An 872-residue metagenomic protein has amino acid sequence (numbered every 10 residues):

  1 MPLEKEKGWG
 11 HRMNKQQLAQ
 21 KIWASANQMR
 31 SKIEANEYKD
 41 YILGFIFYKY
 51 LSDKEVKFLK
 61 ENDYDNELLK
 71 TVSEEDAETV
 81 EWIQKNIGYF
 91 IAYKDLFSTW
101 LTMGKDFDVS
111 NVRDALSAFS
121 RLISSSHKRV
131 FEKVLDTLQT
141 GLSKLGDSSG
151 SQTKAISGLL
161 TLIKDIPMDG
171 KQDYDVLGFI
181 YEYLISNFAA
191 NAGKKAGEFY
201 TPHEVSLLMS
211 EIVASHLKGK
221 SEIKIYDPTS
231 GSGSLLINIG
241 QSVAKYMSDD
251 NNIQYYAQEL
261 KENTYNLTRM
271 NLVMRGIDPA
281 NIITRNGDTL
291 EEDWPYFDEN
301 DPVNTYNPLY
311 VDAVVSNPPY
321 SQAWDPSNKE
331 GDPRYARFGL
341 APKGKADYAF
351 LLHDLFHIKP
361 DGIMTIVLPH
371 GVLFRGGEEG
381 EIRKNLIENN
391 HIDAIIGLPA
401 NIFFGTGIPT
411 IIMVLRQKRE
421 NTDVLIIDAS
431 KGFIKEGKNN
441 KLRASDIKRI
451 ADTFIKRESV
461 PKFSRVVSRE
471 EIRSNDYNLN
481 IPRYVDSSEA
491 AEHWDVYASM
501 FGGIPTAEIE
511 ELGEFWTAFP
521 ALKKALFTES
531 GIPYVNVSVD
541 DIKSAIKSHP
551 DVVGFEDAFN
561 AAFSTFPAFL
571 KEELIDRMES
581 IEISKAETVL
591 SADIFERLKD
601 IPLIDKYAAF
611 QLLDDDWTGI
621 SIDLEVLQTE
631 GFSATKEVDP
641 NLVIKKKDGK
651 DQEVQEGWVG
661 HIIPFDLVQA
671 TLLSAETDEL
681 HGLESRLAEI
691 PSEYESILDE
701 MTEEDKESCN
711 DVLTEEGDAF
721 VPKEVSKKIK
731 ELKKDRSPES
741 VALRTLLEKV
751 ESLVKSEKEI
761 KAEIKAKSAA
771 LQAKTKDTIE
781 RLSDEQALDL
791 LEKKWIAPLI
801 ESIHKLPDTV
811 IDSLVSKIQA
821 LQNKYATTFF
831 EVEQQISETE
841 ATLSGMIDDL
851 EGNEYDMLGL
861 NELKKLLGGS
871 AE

Functional and structural regions predicted by a protein language model:
P2-V213, A280-T289, G397-A400, V424 (+3 more regions): Non-catalytic, mostly N-terminal accessory regions of nucleic-acid modification and defense proteins
K21-I22, Q28, E34-Y50, P342-L415 (+1 more regions): Conserved Class I SAM-dependent methyltransferase catalytic core
Q28, L162, I166, Y183 (+12 more regions): Conserved, well-folded catalytic cores of nucleic-acid-processing and energy-transducing macromolecular machines
I33, K49, E55, L184 (+13 more regions): Conserved NTP-handling cores and scaffolds of large molecular machines
D53, M274, Y320, P360 (+11 more regions): Short, well-ordered loop/turn and helix-capping segments at boundaries between secondary-structure elements and domains
K195-S316, S321-D325, D332-F338, P342 (+4 more regions): Conserved S-adenosyl-L-methionine
L272, K329-D332, G380-R383, T410-I412 (+2 more regions): Short secondary-structure boundary/capping segments
F404-F501: Flexible, glycine-/basic-rich loop-and-beta segments that form/coincide with the SAM-dependent methyltransferase
